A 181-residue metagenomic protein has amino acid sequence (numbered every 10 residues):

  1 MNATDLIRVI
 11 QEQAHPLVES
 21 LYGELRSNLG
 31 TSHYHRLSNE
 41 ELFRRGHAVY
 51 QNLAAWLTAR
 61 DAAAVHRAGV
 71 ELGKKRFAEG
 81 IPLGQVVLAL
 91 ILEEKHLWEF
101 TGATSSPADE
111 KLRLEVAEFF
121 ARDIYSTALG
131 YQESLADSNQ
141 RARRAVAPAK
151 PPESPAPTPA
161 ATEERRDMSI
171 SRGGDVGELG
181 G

Functional and structural regions predicted by a protein language model:
M1-G84: N-terminal low-complexity or simple alpha-helical regulatory segments that function as activation/interaction modules
N2, L6, V65-G174, L179: Long, amphipathic alpha-helical coupling/dimerization segments that relay conformational signals between
